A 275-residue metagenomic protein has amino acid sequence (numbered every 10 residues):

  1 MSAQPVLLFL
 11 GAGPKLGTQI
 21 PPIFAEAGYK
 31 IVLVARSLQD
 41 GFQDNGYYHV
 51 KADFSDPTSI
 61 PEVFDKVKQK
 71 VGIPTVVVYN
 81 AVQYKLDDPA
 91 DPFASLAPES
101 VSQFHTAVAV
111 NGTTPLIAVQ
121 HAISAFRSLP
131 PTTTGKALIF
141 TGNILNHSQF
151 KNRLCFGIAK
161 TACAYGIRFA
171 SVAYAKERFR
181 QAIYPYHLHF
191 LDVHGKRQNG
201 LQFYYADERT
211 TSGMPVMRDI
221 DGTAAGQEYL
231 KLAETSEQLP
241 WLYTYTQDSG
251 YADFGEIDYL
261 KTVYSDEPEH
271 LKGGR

Functional and structural regions predicted by a protein language model:
A12-I23: N-terminal Rossmann NAD(P)H-binding glycine-rich loop of SDR-like oxidoreductase domains
A27-F42: Conserved glycine-rich Rossmann-like NAD(P)H-binding loop of the short-chain dehydrogenase/reductase
D44-S59: Rossmann-fold cofactor-recognition segment
S55-I73: Conserved Rossmann-fold cofactor-binding substructure of NAD(P)-dependent oxidoreductases
V78, A118-A122, G166: Hydrophobic positions on the long internal alpha-helix of Rossmann-like NAD(P)-dependent oxidoreductase domains
V78-P92: Conserved NAD(P)H cofactor-binding loop of Rossmann-fold oxidoreductase domains
Q83, S95-I117, R127-K176, Y186-V193 (+1 more regions): Catalytic loop of short-chain dehydrogenase/reductase
Y186-R275: C-terminal helical subdomain
